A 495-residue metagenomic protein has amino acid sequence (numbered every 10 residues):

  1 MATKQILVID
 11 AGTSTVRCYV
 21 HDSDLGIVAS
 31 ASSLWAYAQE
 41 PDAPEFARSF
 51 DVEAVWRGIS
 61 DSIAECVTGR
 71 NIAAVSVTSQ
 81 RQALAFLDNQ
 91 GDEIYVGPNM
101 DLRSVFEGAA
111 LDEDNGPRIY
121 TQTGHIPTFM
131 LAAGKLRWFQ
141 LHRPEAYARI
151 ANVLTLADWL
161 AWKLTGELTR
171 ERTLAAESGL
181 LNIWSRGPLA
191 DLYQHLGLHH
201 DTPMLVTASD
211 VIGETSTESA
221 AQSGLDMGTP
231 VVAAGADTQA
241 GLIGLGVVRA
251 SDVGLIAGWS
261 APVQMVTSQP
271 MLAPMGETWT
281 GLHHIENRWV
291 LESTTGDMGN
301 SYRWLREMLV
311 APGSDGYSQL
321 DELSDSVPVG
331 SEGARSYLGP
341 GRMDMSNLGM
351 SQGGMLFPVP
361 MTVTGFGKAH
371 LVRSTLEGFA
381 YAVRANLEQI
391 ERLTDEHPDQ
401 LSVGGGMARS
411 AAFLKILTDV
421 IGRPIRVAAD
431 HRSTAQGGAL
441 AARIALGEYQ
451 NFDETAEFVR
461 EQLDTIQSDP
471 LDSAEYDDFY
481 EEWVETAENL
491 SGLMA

Functional and structural regions predicted by a protein language model:
M1-V96, T121, R149, A220-A221 (+3 more regions): N-terminal glycine/serine-rich phosphate-binding loop of ATP-dependent small-molecule kinases, especially carbohydrate
L7-V8, V105, D112-I126, G134-L156 (+5 more regions): Active-site core segments that coordinate phosphate-bearing ligands/cofactors across diverse enzyme families
L25, V75, D101, F139 (+1 more regions): Residue-level signal for inorganic ion chemistry
S33-W35, M100, A175, G296: A generic structural motif
W35, S79, M100, S209 (+1 more regions): Residues that line or immediately flank small-molecule/substrate-binding pockets and catalytic motifs
F46, A64-N99, I126-M130, A157 (+2 more regions): Short beta-strand-loop/turn "lid" adjacent to the catalytic site in phosphate-handling enzymes
I72, H200-T202, P398: Core-facing hydrophobic residues within beta-strands of well-ordered domains
P203-V211, Q319-E322: Short linear loop/turn motifs
